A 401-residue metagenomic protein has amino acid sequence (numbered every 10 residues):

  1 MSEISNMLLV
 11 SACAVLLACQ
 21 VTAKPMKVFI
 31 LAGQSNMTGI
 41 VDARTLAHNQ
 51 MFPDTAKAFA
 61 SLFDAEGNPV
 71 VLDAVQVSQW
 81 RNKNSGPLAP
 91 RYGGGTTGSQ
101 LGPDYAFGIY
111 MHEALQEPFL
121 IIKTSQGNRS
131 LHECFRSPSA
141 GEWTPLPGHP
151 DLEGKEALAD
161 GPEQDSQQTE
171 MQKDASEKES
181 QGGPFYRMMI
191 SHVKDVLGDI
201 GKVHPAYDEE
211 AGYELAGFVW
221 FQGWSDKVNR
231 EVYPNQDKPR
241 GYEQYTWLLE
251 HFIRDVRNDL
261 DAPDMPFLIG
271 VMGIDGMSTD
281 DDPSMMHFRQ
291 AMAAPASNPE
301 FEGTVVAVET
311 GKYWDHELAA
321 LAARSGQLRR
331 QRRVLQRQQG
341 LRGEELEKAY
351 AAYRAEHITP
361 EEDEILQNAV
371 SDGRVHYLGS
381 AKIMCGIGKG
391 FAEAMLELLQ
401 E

Functional and structural regions predicted by a protein language model:
M1-L9: Bacterial N-terminal signal peptides that target proteins for export
S2-E3, A18, N128-E133: Compositionally biased, low-complexity segments enriched in small residues
V10-A18: Bacterial N-terminal signal peptides
A23-E401: Cell-envelope and extracellular/periplasmic
